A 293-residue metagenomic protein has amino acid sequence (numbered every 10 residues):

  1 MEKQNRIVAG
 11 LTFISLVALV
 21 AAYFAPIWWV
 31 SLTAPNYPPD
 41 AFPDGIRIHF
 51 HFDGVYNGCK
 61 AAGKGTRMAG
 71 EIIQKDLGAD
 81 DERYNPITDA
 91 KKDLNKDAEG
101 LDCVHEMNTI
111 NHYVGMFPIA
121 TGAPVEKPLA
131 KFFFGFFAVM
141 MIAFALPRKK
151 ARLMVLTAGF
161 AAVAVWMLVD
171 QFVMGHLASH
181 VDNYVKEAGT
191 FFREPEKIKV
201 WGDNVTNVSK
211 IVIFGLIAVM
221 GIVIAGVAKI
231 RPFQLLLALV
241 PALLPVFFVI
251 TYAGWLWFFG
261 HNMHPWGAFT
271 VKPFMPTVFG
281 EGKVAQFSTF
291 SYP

Functional and structural regions predicted by a protein language model:
M1-N36, K131-A145: Conserved, well-structured beta-alpha core segment at the onset of a catalytic domain
E2-V17, P147-A164, A228-L244, P293: Alpha-helical transmembrane segments and their helix-start/interface "positive-inside/aromatic belt" motifs in integral
L16-P26, L156-G175, L236-M263: Hydrophobic alpha-helical membrane-insertion segments
F24-E126, D170-T206, A253-Y292: Long, glycine/tryptophan/cysteine-rich extracytoplasmic
P39-A41, K127-I142, L153-T157, Q171-L177: Selected alpha-helical membrane-embedding segments in polytopic membrane proteins
E126-A145, F160-W166, N207-V223, A238-L244: Hydrophobic alpha-helical transmembrane segments
A151-G159, M174-V240: Membrane-proximal helix-loop-helix units in multi-pass membrane proteins
I211-A218, R231-A253, H264-V278: Alpha-helical membrane segments in multi-pass integral membrane proteins
